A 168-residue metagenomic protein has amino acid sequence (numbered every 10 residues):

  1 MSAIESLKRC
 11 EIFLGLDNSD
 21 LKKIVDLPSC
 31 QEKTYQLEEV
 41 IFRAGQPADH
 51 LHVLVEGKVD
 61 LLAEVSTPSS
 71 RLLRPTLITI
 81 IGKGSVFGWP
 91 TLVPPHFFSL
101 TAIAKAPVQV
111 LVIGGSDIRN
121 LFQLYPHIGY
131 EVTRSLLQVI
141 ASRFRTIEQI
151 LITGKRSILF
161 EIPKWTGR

Functional and structural regions predicted by a protein language model:
M1-R168: Cytosolic regulatory regions built on CNB/CRP/Popeye-like sensor folds
